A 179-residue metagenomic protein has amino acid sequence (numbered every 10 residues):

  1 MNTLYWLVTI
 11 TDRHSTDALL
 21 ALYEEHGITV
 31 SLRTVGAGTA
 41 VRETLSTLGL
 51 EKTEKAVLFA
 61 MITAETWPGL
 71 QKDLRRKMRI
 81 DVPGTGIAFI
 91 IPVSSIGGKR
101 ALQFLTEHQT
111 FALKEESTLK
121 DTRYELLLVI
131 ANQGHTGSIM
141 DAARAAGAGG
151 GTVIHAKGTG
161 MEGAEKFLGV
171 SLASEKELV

Functional and structural regions predicted by a protein language model:
M1-V179: Positively charged, small/polar-rich N-terminal and surface patches that mediate targeting and assembly and bind
